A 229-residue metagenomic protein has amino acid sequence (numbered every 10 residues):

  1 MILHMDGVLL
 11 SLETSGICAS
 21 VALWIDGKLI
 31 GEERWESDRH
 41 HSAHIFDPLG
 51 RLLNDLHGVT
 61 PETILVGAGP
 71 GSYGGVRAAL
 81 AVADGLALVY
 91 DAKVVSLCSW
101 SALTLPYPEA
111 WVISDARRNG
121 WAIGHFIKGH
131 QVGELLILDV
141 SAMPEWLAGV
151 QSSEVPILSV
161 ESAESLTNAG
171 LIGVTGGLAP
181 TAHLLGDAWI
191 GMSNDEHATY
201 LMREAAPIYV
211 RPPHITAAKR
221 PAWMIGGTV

Functional and structural regions predicted by a protein language model:
M1-L29, D38-H44, V95-V229: Oxyanion-binding and handling regions
R34-W35: STAS-typified acidic loop motif
A43-D47, L80: Short, well-ordered alpha-helical segments
L49-T63, W146-E154: Phosphate/pyrophosphate-binding loops at sites that engage ATP/ADP/AMP, CoA/4′-phosphopantetheine, polyphosphate
R51, D84, L88, G191: Short, well-ordered alpha-helices that flank and scaffold nucleotide-derived cofactor binding pockets
T63-V94: DPxDG-like acidic metal-binding loop motif
